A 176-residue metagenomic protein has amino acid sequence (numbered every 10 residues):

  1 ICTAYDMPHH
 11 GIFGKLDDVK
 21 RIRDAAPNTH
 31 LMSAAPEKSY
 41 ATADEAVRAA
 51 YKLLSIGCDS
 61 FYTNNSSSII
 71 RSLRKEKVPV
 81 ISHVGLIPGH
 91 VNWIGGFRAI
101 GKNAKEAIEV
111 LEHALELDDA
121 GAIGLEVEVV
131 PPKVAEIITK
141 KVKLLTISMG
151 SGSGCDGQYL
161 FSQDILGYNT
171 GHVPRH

Functional and structural regions predicted by a protein language model:
I1-A26, E37, C58-L73, A122-I137: Glycine-rich, proline-tolerant flexible connector loops at the mouths of alpha/beta enzymes
Y5-P8, G85-I87, S151-G154: Short, acidic/turn-prone active-site loops that include or flank metal/cofactor- and phosphate-binding residues
V19-I22, I70-R74, I137-K141, Y159-V173: C-terminal helical cap(s) of enzyme catalytic domains, especially alpha/beta-barrels
H30, K38-A120, C155-D156: Conserved anion-binding
A34, V80-H83, I147-G150: Generic beta-sheet signal
Y40-A43, I56-G57, V130-K133, L144-H176: C-terminal alpha-helical cap/extension of soluble enzyme domains
N103-K143: Active-site/ligand-binding-proximal alpha/beta "capping" segment
